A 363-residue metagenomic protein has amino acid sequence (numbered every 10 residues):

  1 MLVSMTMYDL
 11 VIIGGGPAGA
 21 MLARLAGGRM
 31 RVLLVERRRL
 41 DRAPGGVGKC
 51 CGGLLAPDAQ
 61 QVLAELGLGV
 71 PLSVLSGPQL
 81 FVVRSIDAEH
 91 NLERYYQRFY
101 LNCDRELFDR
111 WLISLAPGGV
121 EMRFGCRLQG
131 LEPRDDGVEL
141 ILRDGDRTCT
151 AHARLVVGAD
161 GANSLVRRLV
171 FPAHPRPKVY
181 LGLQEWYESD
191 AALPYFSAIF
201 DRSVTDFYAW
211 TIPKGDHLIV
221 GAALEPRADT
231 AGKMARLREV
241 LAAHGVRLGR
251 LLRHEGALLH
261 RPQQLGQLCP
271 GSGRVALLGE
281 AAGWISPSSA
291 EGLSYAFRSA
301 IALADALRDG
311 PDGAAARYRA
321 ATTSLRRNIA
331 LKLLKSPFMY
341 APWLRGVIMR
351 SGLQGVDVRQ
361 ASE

Functional and structural regions predicted by a protein language model:
M5-L10: Extreme N-terminal starter segment of soluble prokaryotic enzymes
V11-G15, R24-C50: Glycine-rich FAD pyrophosphate-binding loop
I13, G158-A159, L277: Redox-cofactor binding/interface segments in oxidoreductases and associated redox assembly factors
G19-A20: N-terminal Rossmann-fold NAD(P) dinucleotide-binding loop
Q61-E65, G69-L169, R176-Y180: Conserved N-terminal helical subregion
G130, A228-L303, D312: FAD/FMN-dependent oxidoreductases across multiple families
C149, L155, A159-A242: Conserved FAD-binding catalytic core of PHBH/FMO-like flavoproteins
D305-E363: C-terminal helical "tail/cap" subdomain of flavin- and related membrane-associated enzymes
